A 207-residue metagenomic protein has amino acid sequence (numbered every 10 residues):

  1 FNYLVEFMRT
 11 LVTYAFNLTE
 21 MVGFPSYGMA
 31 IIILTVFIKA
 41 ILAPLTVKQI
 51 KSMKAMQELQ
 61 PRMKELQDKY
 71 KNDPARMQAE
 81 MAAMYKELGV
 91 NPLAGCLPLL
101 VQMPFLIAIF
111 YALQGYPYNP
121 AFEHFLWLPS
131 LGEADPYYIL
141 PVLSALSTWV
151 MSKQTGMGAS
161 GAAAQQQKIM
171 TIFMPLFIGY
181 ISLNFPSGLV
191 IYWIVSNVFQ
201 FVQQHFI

Functional and structural regions predicted by a protein language model:
F1-I207: Helix-loop-helix
